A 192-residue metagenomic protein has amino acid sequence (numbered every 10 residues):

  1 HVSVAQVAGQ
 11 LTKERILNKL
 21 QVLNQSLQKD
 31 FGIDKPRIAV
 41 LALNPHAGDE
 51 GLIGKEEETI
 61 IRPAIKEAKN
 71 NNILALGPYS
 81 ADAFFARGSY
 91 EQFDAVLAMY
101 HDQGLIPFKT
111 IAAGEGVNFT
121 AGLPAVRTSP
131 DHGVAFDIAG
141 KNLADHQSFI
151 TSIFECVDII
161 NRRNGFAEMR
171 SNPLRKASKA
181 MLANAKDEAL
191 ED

Functional and structural regions predicted by a protein language model:
H1-E56, R62-D192: Anion-binding alpha/beta catalytic cores of soluble intermediary-metabolism enzymes, centered on
